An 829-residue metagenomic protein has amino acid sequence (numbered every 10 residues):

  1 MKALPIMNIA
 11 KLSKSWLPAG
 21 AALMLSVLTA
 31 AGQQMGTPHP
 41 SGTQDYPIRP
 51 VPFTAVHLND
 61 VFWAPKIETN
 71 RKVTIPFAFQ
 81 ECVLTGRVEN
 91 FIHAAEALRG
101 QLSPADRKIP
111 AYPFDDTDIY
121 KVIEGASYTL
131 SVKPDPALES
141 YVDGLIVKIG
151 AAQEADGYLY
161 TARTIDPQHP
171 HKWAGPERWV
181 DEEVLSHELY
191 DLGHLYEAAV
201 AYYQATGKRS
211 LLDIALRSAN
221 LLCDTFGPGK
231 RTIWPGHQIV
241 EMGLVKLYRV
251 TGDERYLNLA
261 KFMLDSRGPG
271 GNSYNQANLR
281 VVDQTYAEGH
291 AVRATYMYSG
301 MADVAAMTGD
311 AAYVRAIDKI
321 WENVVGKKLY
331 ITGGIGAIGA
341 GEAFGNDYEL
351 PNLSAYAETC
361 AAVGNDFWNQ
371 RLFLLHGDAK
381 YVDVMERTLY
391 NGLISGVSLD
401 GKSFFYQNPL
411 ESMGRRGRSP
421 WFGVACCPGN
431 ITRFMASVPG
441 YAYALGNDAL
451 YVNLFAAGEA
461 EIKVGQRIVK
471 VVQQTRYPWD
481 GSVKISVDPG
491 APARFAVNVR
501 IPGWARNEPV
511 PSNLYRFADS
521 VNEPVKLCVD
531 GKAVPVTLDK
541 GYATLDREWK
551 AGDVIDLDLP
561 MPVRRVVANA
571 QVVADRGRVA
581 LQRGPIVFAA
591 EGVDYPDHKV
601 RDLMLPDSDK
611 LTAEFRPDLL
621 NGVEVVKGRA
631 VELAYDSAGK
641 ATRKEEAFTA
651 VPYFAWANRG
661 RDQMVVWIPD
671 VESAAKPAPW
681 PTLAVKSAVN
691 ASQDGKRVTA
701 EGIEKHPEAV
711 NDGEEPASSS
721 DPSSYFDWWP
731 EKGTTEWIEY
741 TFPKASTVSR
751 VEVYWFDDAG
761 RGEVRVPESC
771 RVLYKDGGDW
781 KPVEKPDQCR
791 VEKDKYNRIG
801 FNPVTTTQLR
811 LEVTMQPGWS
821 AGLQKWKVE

Functional and structural regions predicted by a protein language model:
A3-G20: Bacterial N-terminal signal peptides that target proteins for export
P18-L28: Bacterial N-terminal signal peptides
A30-G32: Boundary at the C-terminal end of the N-terminal hydrophobic targeting segment
M35-P136, S140, P170-A205, Q238-R255 (+3 more regions): Aromatic (Trp/Tyr) and acidic
I165-S186, L212, R217-P235: Asp-box/WD-like beta-propeller blade repeats and closely related beta-sheet repeat scaffolds
I317, D383-N391, G396-S486, R506-V529 (+6 more regions): C-terminal beta-rich recognition modules with glycine/proline-rich loops and embedded aromatic residues
A678-S718: Predominantly extracellular/luminal regions of secreted and cell-surface proteins, especially disulfide-bonded
A678-W680, S719-E829: Aromatic, loop-rich ligand-recognition surfaces of beta-strand-rich domains
